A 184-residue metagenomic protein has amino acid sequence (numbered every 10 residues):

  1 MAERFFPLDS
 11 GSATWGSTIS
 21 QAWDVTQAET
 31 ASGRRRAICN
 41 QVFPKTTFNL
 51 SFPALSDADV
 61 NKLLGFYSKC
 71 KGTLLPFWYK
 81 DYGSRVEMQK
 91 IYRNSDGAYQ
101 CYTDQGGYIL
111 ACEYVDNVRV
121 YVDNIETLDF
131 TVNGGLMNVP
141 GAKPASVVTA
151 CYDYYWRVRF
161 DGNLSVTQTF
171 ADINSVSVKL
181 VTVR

Functional and structural regions predicted by a protein language model:
M1-R119, I125-T127, V132-G134, A142-R184: Extracellular/virion structural assembly segments
M137: Expand to "…catalyze enediolate/carbanion chemistry for C-C bond making/breaking, isomerization, decarboxylation
